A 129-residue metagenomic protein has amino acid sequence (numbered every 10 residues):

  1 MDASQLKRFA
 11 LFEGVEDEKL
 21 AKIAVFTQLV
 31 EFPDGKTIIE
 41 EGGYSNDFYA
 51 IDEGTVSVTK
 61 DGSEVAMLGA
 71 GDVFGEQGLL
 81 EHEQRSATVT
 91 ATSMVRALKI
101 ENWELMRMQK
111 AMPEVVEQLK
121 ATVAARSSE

Functional and structural regions predicted by a protein language model:
D2, E18-K22, Q84-R85, N102-E129: A small-molecule sensor/coupling module
A3, K7-D61, L68: Regulatory nucleotide-sensing modules
Q5, V95-E104: A short hydrophobic beta-strand segment most commonly corresponding to one strand of the jelly-roll/cupin
Q28, H82-T88, M94-A97: Helix-loop-beta junctions that constitute the ligand-sensing/allosteric loops of cytosolic regulatory sensor domains
I39, S57, A66, L80 (+2 more regions): Nucleotide phosphate-binding site architecture
E53, A70-V73, M94, N102: ATP/adenylate-binding site constellation spanning eukaryotic-like Ser/Thr protein kinases, ABC-transporter
V58-T59, E76-Q77, A87-A91, R107-M108: Short beta-strand His + acidic residue motifs that chelate non-heme Fe in jelly-roll/DSBH and cupin folds
S63-E76: Short acidic-glycine-tyrosine-enriched beta hairpin
